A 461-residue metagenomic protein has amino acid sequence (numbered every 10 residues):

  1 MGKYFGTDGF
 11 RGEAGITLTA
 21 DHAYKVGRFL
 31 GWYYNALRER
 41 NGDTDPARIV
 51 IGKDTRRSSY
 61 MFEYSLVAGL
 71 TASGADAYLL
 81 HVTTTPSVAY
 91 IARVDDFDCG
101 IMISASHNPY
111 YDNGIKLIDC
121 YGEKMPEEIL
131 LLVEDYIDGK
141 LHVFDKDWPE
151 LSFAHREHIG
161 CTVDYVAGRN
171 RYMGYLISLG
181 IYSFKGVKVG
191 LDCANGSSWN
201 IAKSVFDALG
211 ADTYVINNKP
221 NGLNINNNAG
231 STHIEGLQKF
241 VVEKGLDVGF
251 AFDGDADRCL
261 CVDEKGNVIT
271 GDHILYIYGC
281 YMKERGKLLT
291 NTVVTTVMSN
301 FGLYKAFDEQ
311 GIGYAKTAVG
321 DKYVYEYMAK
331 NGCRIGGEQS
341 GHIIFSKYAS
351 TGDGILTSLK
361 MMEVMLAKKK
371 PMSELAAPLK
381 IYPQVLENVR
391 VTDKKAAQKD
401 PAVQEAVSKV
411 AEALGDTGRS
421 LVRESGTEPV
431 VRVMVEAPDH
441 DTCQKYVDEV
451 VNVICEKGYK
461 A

Functional and structural regions predicted by a protein language model:
M1-A68, A72-S73, I159-G186, K395-K399: An N-terminal, well-structured beta->alpha segment
D8, I51, V88, I101 (+11 more regions): Buried hydrophobic positions in well-ordered alpha/beta secondary-structure cores of metabolic enzymes
E13, N113-V242: Gly/Ser/Thr-enriched, mixed-charge loops and adjacent short helices that form phosphate/oxyanion-binding elements
A36, R40, R48-D112, S204-V262: N-terminal small/polar loop signature for handling phosphorylated ligands or for N-terminal nucleophile
G42-D54, K188-G190, N291-V297, R432-M434: Short glycine-rich phosphate-binding loop at a beta-alpha junction
L80, L131-M173, S178, E264-G337 (+1 more regions): Proline/glycine-rich low-complexity loops and linkers
P126, V215, N267-G286, G354-V364 (+1 more regions): Gly/Ser/Thr-rich active-site loops/lids in small-molecule metabolic enzymes that frequently grip phosphoryl groups
V248, R285-A461: Phosphate-binding and adjacent anionic-ligand microenvironments
